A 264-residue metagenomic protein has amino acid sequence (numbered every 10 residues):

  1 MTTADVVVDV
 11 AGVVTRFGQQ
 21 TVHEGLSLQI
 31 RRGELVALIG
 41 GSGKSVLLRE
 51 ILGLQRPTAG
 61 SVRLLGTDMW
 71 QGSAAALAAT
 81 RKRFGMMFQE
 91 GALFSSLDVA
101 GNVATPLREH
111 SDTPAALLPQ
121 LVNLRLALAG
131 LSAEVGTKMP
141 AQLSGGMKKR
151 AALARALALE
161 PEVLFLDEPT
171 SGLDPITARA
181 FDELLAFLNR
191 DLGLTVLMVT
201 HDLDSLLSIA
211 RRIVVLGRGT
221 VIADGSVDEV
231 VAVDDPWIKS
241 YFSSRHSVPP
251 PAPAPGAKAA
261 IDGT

Functional and structural regions predicted by a protein language model:
L52: Helix-to-loop junction immediately C-terminal to a conserved catalytic motif
S61-A79: ABC ATPase NBD Q-loop/coupling interface
D68, A116-E134: Conserved ABC ATPase "signature" region
M139-L143, M147: Conserved ABC ATPase signature
E160: Conserved catalytic motifs of ABC-family nucleotide-binding domains
L164-D167: Catalytic Walker B motif of ABC-type/P-loop ATPase nucleotide-binding domains
